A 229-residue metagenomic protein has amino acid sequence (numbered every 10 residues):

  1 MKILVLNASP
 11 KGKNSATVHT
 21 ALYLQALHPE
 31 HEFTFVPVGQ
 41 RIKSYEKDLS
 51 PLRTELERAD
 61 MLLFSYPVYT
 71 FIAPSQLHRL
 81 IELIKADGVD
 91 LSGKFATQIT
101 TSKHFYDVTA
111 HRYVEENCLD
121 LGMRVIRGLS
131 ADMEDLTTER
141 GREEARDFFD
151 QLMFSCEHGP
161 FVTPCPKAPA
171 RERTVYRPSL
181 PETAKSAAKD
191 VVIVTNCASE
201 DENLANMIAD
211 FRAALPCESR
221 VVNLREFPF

Functional and structural regions predicted by a protein language model:
M1-D87, R146-M153, T163-F229: N-terminal beta1-alpha1-beta2 submodule of the flavodoxin-like/Rossmannoid cofactor-binding fold
S92-M133, T138-R140: Short, glycine-/small-residue-rich phosphate/pyrophosphate-handling segment
D120-P166: A charged, well-structured terminal subsegment
